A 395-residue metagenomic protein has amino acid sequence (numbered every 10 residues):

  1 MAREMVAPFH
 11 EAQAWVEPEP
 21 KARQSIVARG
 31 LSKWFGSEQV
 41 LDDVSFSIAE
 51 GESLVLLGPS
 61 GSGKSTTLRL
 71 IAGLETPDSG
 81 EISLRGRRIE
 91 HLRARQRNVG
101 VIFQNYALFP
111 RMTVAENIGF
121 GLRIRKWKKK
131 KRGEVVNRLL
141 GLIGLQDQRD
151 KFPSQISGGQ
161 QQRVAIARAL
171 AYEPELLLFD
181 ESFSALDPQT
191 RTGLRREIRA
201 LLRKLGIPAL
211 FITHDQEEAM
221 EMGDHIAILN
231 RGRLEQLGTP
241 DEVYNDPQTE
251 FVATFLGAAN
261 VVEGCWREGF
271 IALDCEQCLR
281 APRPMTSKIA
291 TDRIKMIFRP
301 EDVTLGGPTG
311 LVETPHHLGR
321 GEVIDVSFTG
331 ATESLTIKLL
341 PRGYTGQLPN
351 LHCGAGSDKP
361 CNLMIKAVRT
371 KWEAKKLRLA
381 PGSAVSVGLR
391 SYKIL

Functional and structural regions predicted by a protein language model:
A2-F9, Q13-A14, F270-L395: Non-catalytic connector elements of ABC transporters
S53, A94-F251: ABC ATPase nucleotide-binding domains
L57-P59: The feature captures the beta-strand-to-loop junction immediately N-terminal to the Walker
A72: Helix-to-loop junction immediately C-terminal to a conserved catalytic motif
E75-S83: Conserved post-Walker A/P-loop segment of ABC ATPase nucleotide-binding domains
E81, R87, R233: ATP-binding/catalytic-site motifs of ATP-hydrolyzing domains
